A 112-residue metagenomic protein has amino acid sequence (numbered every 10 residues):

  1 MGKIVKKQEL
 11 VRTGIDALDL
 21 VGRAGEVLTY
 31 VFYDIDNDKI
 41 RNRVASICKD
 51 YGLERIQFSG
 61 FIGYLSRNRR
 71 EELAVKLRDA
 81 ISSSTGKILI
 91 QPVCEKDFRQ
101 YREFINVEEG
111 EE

Functional and structural regions predicted by a protein language model:
M1-Y30, I35-E112: Basic nucleic-acid-binding interfaces
